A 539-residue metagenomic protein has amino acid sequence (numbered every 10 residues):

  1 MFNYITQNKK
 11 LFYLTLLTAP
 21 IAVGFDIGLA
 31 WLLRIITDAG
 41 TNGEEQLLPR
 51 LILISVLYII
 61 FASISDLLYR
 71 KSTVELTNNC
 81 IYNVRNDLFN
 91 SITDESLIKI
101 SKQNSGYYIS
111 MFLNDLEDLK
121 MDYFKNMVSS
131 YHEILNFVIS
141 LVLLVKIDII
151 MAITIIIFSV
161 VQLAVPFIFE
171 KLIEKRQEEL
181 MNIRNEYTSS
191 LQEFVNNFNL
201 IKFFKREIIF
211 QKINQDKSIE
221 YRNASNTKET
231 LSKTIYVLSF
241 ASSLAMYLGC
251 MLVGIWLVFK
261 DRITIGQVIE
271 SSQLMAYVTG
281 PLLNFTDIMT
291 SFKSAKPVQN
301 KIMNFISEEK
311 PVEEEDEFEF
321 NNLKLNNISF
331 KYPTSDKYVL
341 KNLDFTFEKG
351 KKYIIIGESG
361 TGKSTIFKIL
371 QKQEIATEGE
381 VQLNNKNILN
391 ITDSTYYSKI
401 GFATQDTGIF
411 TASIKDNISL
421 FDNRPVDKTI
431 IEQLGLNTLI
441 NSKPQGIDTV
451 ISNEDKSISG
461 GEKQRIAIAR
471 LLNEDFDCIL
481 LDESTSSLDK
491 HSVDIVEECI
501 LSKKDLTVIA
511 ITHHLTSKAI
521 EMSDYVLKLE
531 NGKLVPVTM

Functional and structural regions predicted by a protein language model:
T6, F12-L68, V145-I150, I265 (+1 more regions): Transmembrane helix-loop-helix hairpins at lipid-water interfaces of multipass membrane proteins, especially the type-1
K9-K10, L97-I98, N114-Y123, M127 (+7 more regions): An intracellular "coupling" helix at the cytosolic face of ABC transporter transmembrane type-1 domains
I21-I35, S65-D66, V128-E170, N226-S272: A hydrophobic transmembrane-helix motif
F25-D38, Y58-S105, I109, L113 (+10 more regions): Juxtamembrane helix-loop junctions of ABC transporter transmembrane domains
R206, T230, S271-F305: Cytosolic ends of transmembrane helices, especially the final helix of ABC transmembrane type-1 domains
Q371: Helix-to-loop junction immediately C-terminal to a conserved catalytic motif
D406, N417, V450-M539: ABC-family ATPase nucleotide-binding domain "signature/switch" substructure
T407-V450, D475: Conserved "ABC signature" C-loop
